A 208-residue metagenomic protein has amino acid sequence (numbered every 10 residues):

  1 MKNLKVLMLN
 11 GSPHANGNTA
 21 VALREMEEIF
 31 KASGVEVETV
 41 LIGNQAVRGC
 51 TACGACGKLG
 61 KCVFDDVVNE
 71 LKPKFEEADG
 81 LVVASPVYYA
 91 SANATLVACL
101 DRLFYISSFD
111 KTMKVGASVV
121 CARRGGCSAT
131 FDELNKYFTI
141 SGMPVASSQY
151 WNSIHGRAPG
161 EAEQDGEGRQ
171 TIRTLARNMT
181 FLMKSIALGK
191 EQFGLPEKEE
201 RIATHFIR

Functional and structural regions predicted by a protein language model:
N3-S33: N-terminal beta1-alpha1 ligand-phosphate binding loop
L4, G60-Y150: Helix-loop-strand module that forms the ligand-binding subsite of alpha/beta enzymes
L4, P144-R208: Glycine-rich phosphate/pyrophosphate-binding loop and the adjoining helix
E28-V35, G80, F104-S108, T139-M143 (+1 more regions): Generic secondary-structure signature for well-ordered alpha-helical cores
V35-Q45: A short beta-strand-loop structural module common to alpha/beta enzyme folds
Q45-F75, I202-R208: Cysteine-cluster motifs in flexible loop/terminal segments that predominantly coordinate metals
G54-K58, N135, Q164-G166: Short, hinge-like loop/turn segments at secondary-structure boundaries
